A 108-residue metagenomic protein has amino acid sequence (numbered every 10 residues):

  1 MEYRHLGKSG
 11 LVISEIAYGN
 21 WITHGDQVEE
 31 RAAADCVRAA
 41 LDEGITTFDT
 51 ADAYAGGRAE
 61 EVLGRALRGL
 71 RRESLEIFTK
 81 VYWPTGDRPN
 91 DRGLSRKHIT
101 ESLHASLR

Functional and structural regions predicted by a protein language model:
M1-L75: N-terminal binding-site loop/beta-alpha segment at the start of enzyme catalytic domains that lines or forms
R38, G86-R108: Glycine/proline-rich, positively charged, aromatic-decorated active-site loop/lid region on the catalytic face
V62-A66, K80, H98-A105: Generic beta-strand or strand-like secondary-structure segments
L70-R96: Structural motif corresponding to the early beta-alpha repeats
